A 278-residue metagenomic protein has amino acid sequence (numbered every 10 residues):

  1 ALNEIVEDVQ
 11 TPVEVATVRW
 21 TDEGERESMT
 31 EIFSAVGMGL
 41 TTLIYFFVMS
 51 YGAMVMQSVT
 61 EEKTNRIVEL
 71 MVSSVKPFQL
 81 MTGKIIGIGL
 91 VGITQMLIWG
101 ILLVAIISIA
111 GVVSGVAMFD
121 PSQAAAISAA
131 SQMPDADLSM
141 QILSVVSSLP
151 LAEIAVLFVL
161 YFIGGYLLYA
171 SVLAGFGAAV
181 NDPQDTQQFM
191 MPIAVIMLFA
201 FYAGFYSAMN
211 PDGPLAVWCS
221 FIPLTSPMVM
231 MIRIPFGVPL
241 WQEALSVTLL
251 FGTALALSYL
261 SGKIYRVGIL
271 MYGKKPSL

Functional and structural regions predicted by a protein language model:
A1-F46, S50: Transport-system extracytoplasmic interface segments
L2-N3, I106, A110-L278: Membrane-spanning alpha-helical segments of multipass transporters and channels
T17-F33, E69-V75, L80, I222-V229 (+2 more regions): Long, highly hydrophobic alpha-helical transmembrane signal-anchor segments
R26, T30, S34, M38 (+11 more regions): Membrane-helix interfacial "entry" motifs
A35, Y51, V55, K63 (+3 more regions): Helical mechanochemical/support elements of P-loop NTPase systems and associated helical scaffolds
T42, F46, M54, S58 (+4 more regions): Residue-level hotspots within the lipid-embedded alpha helices of multi-pass solute transporters
G52-P77: Transmembrane helix boundary and interhelical loop/hinge segments in multi-pass membrane proteins
F78, T82-W99, L103, L157 (+1 more regions): Alpha-helical transmembrane segments of multi-pass membrane proteins
